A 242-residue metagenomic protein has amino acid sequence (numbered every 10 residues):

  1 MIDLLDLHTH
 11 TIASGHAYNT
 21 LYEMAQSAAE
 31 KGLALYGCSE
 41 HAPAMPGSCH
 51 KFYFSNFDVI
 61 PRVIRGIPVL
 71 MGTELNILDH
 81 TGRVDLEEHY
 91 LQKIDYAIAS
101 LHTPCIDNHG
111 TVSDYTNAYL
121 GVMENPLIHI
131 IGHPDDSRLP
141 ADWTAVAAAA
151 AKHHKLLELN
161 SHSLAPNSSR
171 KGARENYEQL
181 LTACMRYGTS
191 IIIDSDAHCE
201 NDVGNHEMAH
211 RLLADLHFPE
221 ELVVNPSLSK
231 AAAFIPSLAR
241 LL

Functional and structural regions predicted by a protein language model:
L4-S14, C38-H41, I131-D135, S195-A197: Histidine-centered catalytic micro-motifs
A13-S48: Metal-associated gating/positioning segment near the N- to mid-region
G15-Y18, G47-K51, P140-A147, N167-A183 (+2 more regions): Histidine/acidic-residue-rich catalytic or RNA/ligand-binding cores of hydrolases and nuclease-related proteins
A29, A42, G47-L159, A214-V223 (+1 more regions): Extended substrate/RNA-proximal surfaces in nucleic-acid metabolism proteins
A34-L35, L156, S190, P219: Residue-level detector of anion-binding/catalytic polar loops
L156-S169: His/Asp/Glu-enriched short active-site or ligand-binding loop at hydrolase and phosphoryl-transfer sites
H162, L181, D194, H198: C-terminal active-site rim and adjoining tail of enzyme catalytic domains
T189-V203: Short acidic/histidine-rich active-site segments
